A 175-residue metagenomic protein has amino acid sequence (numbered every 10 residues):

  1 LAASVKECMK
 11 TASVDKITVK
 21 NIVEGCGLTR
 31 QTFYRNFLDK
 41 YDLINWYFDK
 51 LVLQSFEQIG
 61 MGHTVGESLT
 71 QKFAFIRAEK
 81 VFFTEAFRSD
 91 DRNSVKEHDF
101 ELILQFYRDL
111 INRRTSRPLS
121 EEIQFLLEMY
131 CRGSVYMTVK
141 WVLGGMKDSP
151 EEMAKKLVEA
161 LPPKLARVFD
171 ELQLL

Functional and structural regions predicted by a protein language model:
A2-K6, K10, D15-V19, E24-G27 (+3 more regions): An amphipathic alpha-helix adjacent to DNA-recognition modules
I22-I44, F75-A78, F82-A86, D90-F106 (+2 more regions): Basic/polar phosphate-binding segments, predominantly the helix-turn-helix DNA-binding elements of transcriptional
R30, G62-E79, L165, D170: Primarily secretory-pathway and cell-envelope proteins
K50-Q54, E79, F83, F106-R114 (+2 more regions): A short secondary-structure junction motif
I59, F83-A86, R114, W141-G145 (+1 more regions): Secondary-structure edge/capping motif, primarily at the C-terminal ends of alpha-helices and the immediately following
G66-V81, Q124, E128, R132 (+3 more regions): Amphipathic alpha-helical segments that line or abut small-molecule/effector binding pockets and mediate allosteric
D91-R117, E121-Y136, E159, A166: Amphipathic alpha-helical packing segments from all-alpha helical-bundle domains
K140-L175: C-terminal peripheral helix-coil segments that are non-catalytic and often amphipathic
